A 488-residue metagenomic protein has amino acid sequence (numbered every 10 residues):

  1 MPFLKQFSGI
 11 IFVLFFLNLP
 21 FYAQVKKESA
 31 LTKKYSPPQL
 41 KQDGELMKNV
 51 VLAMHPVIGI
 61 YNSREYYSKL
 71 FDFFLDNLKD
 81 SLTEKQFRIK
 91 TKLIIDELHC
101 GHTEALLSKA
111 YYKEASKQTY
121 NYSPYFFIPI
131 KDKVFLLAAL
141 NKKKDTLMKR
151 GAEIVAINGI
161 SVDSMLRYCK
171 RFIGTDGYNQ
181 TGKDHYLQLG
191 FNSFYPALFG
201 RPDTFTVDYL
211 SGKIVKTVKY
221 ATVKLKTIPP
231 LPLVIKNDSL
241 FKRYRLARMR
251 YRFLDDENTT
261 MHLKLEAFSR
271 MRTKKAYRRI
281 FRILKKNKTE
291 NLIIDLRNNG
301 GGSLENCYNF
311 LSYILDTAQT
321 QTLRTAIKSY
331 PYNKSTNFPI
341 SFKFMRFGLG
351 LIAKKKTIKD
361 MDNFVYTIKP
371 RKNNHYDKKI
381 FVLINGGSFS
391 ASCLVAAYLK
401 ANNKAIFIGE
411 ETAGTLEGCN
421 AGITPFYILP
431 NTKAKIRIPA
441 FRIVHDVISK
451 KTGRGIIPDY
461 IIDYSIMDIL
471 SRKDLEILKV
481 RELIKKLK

Functional and structural regions predicted by a protein language model:
M1-K27: Bacterial Sec-dependent N-terminal signal peptides
Q6, P20, L98, A156 (+4 more regions): Generic detector of intrinsically disordered, low-complexity, polar/charged segments
F12-F15, V51, P425, G453: Residue-level detector of alpha-helical hydrophobic segments embedded in or interacting with membranes
L19, E257-T259, Y464: Short linear motifs in intrinsically disordered/low-complexity regions
Q24-L292, L296-A326, L416, G422-I428 (+3 more regions): Flexible, low-complexity junctional segments that flank or bridge functional domains
L304-I469: Conserved acidic, small-residue-rich alpha-beta core segments centered on
